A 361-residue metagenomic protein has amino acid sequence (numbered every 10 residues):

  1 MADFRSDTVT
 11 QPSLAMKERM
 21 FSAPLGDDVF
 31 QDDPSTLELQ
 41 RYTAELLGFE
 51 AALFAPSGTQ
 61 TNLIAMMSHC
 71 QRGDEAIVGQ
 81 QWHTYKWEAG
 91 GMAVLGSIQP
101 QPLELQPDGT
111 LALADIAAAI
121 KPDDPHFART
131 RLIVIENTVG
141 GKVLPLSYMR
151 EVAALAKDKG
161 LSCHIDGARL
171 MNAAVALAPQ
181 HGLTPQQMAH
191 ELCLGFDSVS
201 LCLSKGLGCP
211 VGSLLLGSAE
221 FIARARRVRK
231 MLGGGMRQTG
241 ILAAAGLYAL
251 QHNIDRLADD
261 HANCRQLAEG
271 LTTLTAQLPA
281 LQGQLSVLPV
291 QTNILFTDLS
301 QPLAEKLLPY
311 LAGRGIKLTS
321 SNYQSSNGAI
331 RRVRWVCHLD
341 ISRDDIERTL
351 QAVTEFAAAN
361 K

Functional and structural regions predicted by a protein language model:
A2-Q301, E305-R314, L318-I341, I346-A357 (+1 more regions): Conserved PLP-enzyme active-site core in the AAT-like
